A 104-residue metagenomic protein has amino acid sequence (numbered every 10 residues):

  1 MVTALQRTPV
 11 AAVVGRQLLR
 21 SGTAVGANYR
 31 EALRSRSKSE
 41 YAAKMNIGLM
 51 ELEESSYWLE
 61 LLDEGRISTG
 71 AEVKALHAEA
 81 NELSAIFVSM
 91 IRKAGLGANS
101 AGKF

Functional and structural regions predicted by a protein language model:
M1-F104: Short, C-terminally biased terminal segments at protein or domain edges
